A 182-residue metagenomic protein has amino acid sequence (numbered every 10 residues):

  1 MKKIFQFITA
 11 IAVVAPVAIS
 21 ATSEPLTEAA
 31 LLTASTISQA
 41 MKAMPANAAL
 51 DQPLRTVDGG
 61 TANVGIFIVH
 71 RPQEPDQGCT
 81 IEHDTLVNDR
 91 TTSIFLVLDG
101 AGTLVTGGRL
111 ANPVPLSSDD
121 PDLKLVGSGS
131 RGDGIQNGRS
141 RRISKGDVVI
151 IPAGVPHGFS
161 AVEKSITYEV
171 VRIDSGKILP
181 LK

Functional and structural regions predicted by a protein language model:
M1-I8: Bacterial N-terminal signal peptides that target proteins for export
I8-A18: Bacterial N-terminal signal peptides
I19-D89: A short, N-terminal "cap"/entry segment at the start of jelly-roll beta-barrel domains of the cupin/DSBH fold
D84-V87, S93-L96, S140-R141, V148-V149: His/acidic/aromatic-lined binding-pocket segments of jelly-roll/cupin-type domains and related regulatory beta-sandwich
D89-L104, G108, S118-R131: Short, conserved beta-strand element in jelly-roll/cupin
D133-G138: Short alpha-helix capping/helix-loop boundary micro-motifs
R142-P156, S160-V162: Conserved metal-binding segment of the jelly-roll/cupin
K164-P180: A short hydrophobic beta-strand segment most commonly corresponding to one strand of the jelly-roll/cupin
